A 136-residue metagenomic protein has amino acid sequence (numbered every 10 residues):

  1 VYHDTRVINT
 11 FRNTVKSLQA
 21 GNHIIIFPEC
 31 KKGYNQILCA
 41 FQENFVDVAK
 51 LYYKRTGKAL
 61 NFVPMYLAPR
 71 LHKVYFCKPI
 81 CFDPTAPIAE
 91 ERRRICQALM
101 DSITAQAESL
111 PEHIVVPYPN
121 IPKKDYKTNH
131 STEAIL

Functional and structural regions predicted by a protein language model:
V1-T5: Short, flexible loop segments at the rims of nucleotide/cofactor-binding pockets, characterized by
I8-L136: Non-catalytic C-terminal accessory region of glycerolipid acyltransferases and related lyso-lipid remodeling enzymes
